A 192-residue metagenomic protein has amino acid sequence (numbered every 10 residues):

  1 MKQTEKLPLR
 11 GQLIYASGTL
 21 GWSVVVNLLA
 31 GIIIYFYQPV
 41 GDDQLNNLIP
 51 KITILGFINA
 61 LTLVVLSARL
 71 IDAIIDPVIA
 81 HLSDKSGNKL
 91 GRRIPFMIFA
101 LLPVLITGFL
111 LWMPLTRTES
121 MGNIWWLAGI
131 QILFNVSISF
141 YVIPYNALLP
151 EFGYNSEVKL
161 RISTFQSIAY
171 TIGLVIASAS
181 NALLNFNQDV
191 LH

Functional and structural regions predicted by a protein language model:
M1-H192: Membrane-embedded alpha-helical bundles of multi-pass transporters/translocases, especially carrier/permease families
